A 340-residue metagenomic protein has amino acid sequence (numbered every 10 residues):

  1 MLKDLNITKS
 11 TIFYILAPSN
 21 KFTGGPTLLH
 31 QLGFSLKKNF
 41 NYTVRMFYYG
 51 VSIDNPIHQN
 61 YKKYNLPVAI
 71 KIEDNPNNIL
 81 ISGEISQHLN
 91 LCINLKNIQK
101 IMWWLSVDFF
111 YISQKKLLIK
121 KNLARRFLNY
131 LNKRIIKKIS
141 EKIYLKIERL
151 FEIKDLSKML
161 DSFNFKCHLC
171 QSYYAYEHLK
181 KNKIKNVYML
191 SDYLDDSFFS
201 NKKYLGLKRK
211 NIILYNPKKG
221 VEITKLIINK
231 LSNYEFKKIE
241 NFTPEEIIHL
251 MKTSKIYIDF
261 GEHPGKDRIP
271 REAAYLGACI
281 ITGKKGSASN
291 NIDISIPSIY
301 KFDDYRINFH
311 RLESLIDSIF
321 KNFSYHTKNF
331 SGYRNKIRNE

Functional and structural regions predicted by a protein language model:
M1-I79, G83, H178, I281 (+5 more regions): N-terminal pre-catalytic "stem/leader" segment of glycosyltransferase-like enzymes
L2, I53-L131, K142-L160: Extended catalytic core of nucleotide-activated donor transferases of GT-like folds
G25-L28, L145-I247: Conserved catalytic-core segment of nucleotide-activated headgroup transferases in glycan assembly
Y49-S52, S82-L89, V107, Q171-E177 (+3 more regions): Short, polar loop motifs at secondary-structure junctions
D54-H58, E73-D74, H88-N97, S113 (+4 more regions): Short loop/helix-cap segments at secondary-structure boundaries that form the rim of catalytic
I70, E235-I294: Donor nucleotide-activated moiety binding/catalytic core segment of transferases that use nucleotide-activated donors
N75-N77, N164, K252-T253: Alpha-helix C-terminal capping/helix-to-coil transition sites in glycosyltransferase folds
